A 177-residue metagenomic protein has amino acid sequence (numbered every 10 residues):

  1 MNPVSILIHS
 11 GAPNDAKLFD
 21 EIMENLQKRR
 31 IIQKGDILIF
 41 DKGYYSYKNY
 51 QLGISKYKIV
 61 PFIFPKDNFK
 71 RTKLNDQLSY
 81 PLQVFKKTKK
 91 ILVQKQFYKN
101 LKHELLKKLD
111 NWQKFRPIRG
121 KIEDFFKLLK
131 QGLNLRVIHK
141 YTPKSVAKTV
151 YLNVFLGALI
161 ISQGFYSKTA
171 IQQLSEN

Functional and structural regions predicted by a protein language model:
M1, F19, G35-S46, P61 (+2 more regions): Short, conserved catalytic/metal-binding motifs centered on acidic residues
M1-I31: Electropositive, glycine- and tryptophan-enriched low-complexity nucleic-acid-binding patches
P13-A16, Y47, T149: Loop/helix-junction capping segments adjacent to catalytic residues or to phosphate/diphosphate-binding pockets
N25-R29, K56-Y57, L128: Short hydrophobic alpha-helical module
Q33-K34, F115: Alpha-helical hydrophobic/aromatic positions enriched in membrane-embedded helices and signal peptides
G43, K48-F126: Helix-centered, glycine/charged polyanion-binding patches within enzymatic domains that contact phosphate-containing
W112-N177: Basic, amphipathic alpha-helical segments enriched in Lys/Arg and hydrophobic/aromatic residues
